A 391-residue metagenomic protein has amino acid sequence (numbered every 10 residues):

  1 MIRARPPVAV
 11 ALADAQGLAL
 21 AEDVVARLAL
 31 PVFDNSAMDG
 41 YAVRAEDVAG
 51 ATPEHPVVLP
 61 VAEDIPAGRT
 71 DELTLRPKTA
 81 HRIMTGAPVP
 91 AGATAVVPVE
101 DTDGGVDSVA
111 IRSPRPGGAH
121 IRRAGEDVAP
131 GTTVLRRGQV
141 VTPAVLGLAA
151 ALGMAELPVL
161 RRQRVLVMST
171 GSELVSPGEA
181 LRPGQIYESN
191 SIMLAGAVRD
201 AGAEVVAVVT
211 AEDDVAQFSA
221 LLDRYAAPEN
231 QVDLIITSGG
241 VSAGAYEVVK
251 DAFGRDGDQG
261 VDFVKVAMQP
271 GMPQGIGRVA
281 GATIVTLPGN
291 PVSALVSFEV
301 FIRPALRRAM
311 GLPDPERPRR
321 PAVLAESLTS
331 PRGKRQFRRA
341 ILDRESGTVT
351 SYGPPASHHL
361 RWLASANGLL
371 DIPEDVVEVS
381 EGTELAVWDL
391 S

Functional and structural regions predicted by a protein language model:
M1-P56, V141: Intrinsically disordered, low-complexity, positively charged segments
M1-R5, L152-A155, L174, A197 (+9 more regions): Change "in soluble alpha/beta enzymes" to "in soluble alpha/beta proteins
P7-V10, D14, L28, M38 (+22 more regions): Conserved active-site and cofactor/substrate-binding residues in soluble primary-metabolism enzymes
V8, L12-A13, A21-E22, N35 (+3 more regions): Flexible glycine/proline-rich
L18, A26, S36-D39, P77 (+4 more regions): Short, basic and Ser/Thr-rich N-terminal targeting/leader segments
D23, Y41-T210, D223-R224, G353 (+2 more regions): Short, glycine/charged-enriched hinge/interface segments at domain edges or termini
A155-L287, P291-V296: Helix-rich terminal scaffold detector
